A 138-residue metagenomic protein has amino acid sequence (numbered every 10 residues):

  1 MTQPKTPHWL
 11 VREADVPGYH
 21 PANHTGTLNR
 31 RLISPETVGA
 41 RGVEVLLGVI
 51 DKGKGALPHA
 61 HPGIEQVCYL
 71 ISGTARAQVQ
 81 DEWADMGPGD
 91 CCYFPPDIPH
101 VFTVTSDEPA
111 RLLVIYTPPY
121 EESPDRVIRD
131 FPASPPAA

Functional and structural regions predicted by a protein language model:
M1-G42, L57, V127-A138: A short, N-terminal "cap"/entry segment at the start of jelly-roll beta-barrel domains of the cupin/DSBH fold
T37-R41, I50-K54, T74, W83 (+1 more regions): Short, charged/polar surface micro-motifs in flexible loops or helix N-caps
L47, Y93, E108-S123: A short hydrophobic beta-strand segment most commonly corresponding to one strand of the jelly-roll/cupin
G48-K52, A60-A77, I115: Short, conserved beta-strand element in jelly-roll/cupin
K52, G63, E82, I98-P99 (+1 more regions): A generic "binding-loop/recognition-motif" signal
L57-H59, A77-Q78, F94, H100-D107: Short beta-strand His + acidic residue motifs that chelate non-heme Fe in jelly-roll/DSBH and cupin folds
D81-P96: Short acidic-glycine-tyrosine-enriched beta hairpin
